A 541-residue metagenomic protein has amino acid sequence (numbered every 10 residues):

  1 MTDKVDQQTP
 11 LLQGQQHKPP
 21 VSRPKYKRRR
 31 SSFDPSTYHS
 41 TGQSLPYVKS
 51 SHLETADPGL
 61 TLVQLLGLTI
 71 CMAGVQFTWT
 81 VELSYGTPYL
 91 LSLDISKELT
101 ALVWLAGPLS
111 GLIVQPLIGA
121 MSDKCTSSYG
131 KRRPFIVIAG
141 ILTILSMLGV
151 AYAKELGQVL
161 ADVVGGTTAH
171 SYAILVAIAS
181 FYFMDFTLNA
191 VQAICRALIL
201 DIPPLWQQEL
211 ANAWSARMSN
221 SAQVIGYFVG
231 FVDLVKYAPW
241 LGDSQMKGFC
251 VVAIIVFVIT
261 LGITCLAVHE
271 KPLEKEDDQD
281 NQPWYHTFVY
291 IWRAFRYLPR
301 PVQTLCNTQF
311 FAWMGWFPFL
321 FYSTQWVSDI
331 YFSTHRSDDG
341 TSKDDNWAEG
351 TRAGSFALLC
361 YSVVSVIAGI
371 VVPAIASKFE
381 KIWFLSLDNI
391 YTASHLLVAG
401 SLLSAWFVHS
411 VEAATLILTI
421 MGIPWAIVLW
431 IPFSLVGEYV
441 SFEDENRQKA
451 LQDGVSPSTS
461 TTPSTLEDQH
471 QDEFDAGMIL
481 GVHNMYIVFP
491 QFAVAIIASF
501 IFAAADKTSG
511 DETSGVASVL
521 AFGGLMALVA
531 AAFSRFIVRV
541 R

Functional and structural regions predicted by a protein language model:
M1-G59, D162, T167-H170, I174-I178 (+7 more regions): Intracellular loop-helix junctions on the cytosolic face of multi-pass helical membrane proteins
L62, L66-G67, S96-A106, A213-W214 (+6 more regions): Loop-to-transmembrane helix entry
A73, A139-I194, S401, E412-L435: Hydrophobic core of transmembrane alpha-helices in multi-pass small-molecule transporters, especially MFS/SLC-type
G86, A179-P204, V428-H470: Intracellular juxtamembrane helix-capping segments at the cytosolic ends of symmetry-related transmembrane helices
L99-C125, V137-Y152, N220-F228, F356-A374 (+1 more regions): Central cavity-lining transmembrane alpha-helices of secondary-active solute carriers, predominantly the Major
G119-K124, A151, G157, A222-S244 (+3 more regions): Transmembrane alpha-helix termini and helix-breaking/packing motifs in multi-pass membrane transporters
K124-L145, L156-V159, S377-H395, R447: Cytoplasmic membrane-interface "Motif A"-like loop-to-helix N-cap segments of 12-TM Major Facilitator Superfamily
Y129-I136, W214, L234-V256, N346-W347 (+3 more regions): A membrane-interface helix-boundary motif in multi-pass transporters
